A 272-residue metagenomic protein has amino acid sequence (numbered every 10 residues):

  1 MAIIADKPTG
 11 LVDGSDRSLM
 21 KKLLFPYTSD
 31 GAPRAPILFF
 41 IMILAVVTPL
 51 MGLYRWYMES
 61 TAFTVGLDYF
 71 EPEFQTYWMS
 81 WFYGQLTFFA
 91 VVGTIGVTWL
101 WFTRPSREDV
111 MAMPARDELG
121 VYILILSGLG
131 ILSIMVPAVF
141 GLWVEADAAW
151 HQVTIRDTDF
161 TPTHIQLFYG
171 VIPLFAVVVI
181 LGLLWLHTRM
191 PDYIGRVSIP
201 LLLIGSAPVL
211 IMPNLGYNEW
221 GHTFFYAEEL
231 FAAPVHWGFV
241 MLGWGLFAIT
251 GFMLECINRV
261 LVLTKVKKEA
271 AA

Functional and structural regions predicted by a protein language model:
M1-F40, G66-E73, T103-D117, M253-A272: N-terminal juxtamembrane cytosolic/stromal segments of multi-pass membrane proteins
I3, Q85-W101, F168-G182, F239-R259: Hydrophobic cores of alpha-helical transmembrane segments in multi-pass inner/ER membrane proteins, independent
K21-V47, P114-G130, R189-L203, N258: Alpha-helical transmembrane segments and their helix-start/interface "positive-inside/aromatic belt" motifs in integral
I43-A62: Alpha-helical transmembrane segments of multi-pass membrane proteins
E59-M79, T154: Perimembrane loop-to-helix junctions flanking transmembrane segments
E73-T94, V121-G128: Interfacial helix-start motif at the membrane-water boundary
G130-G195: Membrane-proximal helix-loop-helix units in multi-pass membrane proteins
V197-A272: C-terminal transmembrane-bundle signature of multipass membrane proteins, characterized by strong activation on
